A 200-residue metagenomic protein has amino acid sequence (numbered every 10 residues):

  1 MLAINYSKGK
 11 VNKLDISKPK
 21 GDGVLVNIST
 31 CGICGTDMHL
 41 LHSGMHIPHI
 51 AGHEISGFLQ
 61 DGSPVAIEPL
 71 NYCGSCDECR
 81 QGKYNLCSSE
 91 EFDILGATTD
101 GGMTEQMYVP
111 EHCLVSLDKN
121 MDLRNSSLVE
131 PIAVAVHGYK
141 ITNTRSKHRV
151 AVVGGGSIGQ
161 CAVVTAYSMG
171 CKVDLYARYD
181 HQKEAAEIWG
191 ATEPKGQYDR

Functional and structural regions predicted by a protein language model:
A3-K10: Extracellular beta-rich ligand/substrate-recognition surface
K8, G21-G23, L59-P64, N143-K147 (+2 more regions): Short glycine/proline-enriched coil/turn segments at helix->beta-strand junctions
I16-K18, I47-P48, E68, L95-T99 (+1 more regions): Short secondary-structure boundary/capping segments
P19-C31, L41-R80, D118-N120: Glycine-rich beta-strand-centered segment in the early N-terminal region that forms part of a ligand/cofactor-binding
I50, E54, N71, G102 (+2 more regions): Conserved active-site and cofactor/substrate-binding residues in soluble primary-metabolism enzymes
S75-V153: NAD(P)H dinucleotide-binding glycine-rich loop of Rossmann-like/cofactor-binding domains, especially the beta1-alpha1
M121-G196: Mid-domain Rossmann-like dinucleotide-binding core that forms the NAD(H)/NADP(H) cofactor-binding site
